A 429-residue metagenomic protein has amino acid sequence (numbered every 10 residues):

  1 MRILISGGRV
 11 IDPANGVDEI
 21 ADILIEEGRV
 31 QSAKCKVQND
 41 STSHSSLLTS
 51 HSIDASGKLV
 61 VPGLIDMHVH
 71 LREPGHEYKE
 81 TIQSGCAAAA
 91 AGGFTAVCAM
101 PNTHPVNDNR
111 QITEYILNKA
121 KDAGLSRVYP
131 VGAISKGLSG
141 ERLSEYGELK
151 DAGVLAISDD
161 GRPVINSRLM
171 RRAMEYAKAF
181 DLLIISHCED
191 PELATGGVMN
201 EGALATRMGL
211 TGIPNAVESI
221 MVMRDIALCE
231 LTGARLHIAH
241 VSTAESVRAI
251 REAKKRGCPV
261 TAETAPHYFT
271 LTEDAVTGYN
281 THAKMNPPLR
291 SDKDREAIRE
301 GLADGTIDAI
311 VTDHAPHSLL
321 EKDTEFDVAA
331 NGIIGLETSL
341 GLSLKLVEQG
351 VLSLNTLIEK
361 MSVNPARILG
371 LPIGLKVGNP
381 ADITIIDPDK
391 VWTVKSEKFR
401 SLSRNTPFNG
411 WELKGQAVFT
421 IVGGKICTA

Functional and structural regions predicted by a protein language model:
M1-S41: N-terminal metal-binding scaffold of metallo-dependent hydrolase/deaminase domains
G8, I23, G28, G57 (+16 more regions): Divalent metal-coordination and catalytic microenvironments
H44, L48-V60: Active-site metal-binding motif and surrounding structural segment of the metallo-beta-lactamase
A55-A120: Metal-associated gating/positioning segment near the N- to mid-region
R110-R127, E175-S186, L342: Alpha-helix-loop-beta-strand connector modules within alpha/beta enzyme cores
E141-I310: Histidine/acidic residue-rich metal-binding segments in metalloenzymes
R207-R235, H282, A303-D304, D308-I310 (+1 more regions): His/Asp/Glu-enriched, well-ordered alpha-helical/loop segment that forms or immediately abuts the divalent-metal
E325-V328, V377-A429: C-terminal cap of metal-dependent C-N hydrolases
